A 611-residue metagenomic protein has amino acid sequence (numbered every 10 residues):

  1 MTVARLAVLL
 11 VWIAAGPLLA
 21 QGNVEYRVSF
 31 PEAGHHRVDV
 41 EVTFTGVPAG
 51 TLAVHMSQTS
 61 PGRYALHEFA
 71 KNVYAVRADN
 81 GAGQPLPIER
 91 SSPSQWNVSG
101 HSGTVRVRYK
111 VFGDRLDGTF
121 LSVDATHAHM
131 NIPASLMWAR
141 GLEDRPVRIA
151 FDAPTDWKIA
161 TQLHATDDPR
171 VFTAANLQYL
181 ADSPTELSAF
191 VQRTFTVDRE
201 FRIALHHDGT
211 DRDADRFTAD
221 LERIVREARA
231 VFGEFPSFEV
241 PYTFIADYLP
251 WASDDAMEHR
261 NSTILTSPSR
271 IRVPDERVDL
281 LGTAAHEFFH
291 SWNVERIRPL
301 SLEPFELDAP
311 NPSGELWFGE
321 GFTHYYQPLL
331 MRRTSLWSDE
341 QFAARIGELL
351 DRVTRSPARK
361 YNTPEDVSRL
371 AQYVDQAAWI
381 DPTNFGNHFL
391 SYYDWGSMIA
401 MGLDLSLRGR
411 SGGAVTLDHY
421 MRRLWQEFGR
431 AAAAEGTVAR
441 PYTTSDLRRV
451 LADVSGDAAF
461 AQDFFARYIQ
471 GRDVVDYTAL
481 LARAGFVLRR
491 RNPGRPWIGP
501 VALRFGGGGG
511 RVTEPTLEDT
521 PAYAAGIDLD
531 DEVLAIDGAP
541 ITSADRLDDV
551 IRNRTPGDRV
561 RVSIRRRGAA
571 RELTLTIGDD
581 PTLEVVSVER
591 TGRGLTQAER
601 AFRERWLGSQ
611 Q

Functional and structural regions predicted by a protein language model:
F30-P31, G62-D124: A surface-exposed beta-strand-loop module
V38-A70, A134-P154: Surface-exposed beta-strand/loop patches in extracellular or lumenal glycoproteins
V40-G46, M56-Q58, W96-A125, V147-T155 (+3 more regions): Short, hydrophobic/aromatic-enriched beta-strand segments in well-ordered soluble domains
V42, R193-L316: Juxtacatalytic substrate-recognition/specificity segment
F69-A75, F112, D144-A160, H164 (+6 more regions): Zn2+-dependent metallopeptidase catalytic core
R108-F190: Extended, low-hydrophobicity, Ser/Thr/Pro/Gly-biased non-transmembrane segments
T263-I271, R296-I297, D308-Y361: Post-HExxH zinc-binding segment in Zn-dependent metallohydrolases
Q327-P328, W337-Q611: C-terminal recognition in membrane/secretory proteostasis and scaffolding
